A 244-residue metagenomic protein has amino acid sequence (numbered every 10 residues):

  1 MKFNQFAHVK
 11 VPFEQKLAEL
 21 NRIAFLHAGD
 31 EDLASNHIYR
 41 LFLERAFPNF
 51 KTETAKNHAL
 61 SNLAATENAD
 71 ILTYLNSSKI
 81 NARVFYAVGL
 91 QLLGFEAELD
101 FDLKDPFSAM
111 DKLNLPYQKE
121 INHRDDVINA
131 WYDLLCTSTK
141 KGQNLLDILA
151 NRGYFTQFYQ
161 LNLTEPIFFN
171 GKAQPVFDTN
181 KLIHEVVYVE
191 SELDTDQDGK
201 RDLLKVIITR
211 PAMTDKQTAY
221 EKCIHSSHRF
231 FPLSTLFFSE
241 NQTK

Functional and structural regions predicted by a protein language model:
M1-E185: N-terminal targeting or regulatory segments adjacent to alpha/beta-hydrolase or S9 domains
K10-L17, L204-I207, S227: Residue-level signal for functionally critical sites in structured catalytic/ligand-binding pockets
N170-K222, F237: N-terminal cap/lid segment of alpha/beta-hydrolase-fold proteins
C223, K244: Extended, Lys/Arg-rich, non-catalytic nucleic-acid recognition/anchoring regions of very large nucleic-acid-interacting
S227-L233: Active-site glycine-rich loops that stabilize anionic/oxyanionic intermediates across multiple enzyme folds
T235-T243: The serine-hydrolase catalytic nucleophile loop
